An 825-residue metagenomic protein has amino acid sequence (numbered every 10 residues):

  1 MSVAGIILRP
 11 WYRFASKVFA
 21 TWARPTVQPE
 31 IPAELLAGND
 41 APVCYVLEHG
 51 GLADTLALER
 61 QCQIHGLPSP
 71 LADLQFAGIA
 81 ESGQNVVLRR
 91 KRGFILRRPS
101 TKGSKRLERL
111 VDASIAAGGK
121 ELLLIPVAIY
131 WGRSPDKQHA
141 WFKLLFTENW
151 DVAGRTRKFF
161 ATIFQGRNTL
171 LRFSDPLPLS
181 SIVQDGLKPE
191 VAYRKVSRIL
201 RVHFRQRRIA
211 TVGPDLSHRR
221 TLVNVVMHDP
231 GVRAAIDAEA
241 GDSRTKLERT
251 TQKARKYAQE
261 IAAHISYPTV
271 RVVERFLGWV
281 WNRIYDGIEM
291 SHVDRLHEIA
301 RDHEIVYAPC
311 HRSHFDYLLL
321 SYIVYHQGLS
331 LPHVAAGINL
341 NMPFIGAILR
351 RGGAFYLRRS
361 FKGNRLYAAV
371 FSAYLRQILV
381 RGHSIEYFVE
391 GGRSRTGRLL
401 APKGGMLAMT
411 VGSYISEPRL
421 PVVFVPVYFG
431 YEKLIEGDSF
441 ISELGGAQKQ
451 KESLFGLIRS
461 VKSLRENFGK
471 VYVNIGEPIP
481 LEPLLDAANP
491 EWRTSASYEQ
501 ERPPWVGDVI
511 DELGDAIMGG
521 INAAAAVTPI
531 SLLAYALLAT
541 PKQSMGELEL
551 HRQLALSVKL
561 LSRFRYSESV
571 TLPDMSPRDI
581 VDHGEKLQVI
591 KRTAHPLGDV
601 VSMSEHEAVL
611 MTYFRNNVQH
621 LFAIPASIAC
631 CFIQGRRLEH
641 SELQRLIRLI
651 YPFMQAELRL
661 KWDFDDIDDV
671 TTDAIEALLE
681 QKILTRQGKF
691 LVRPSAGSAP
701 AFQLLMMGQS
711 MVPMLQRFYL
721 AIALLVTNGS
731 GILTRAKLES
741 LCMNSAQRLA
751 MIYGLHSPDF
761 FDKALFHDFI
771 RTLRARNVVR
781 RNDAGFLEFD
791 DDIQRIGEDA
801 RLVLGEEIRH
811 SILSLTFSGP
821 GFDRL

Functional and structural regions predicted by a protein language model:
M1-L825: Membrane-interfacial terminal anchoring regions of lipid-handling membrane enzymes
